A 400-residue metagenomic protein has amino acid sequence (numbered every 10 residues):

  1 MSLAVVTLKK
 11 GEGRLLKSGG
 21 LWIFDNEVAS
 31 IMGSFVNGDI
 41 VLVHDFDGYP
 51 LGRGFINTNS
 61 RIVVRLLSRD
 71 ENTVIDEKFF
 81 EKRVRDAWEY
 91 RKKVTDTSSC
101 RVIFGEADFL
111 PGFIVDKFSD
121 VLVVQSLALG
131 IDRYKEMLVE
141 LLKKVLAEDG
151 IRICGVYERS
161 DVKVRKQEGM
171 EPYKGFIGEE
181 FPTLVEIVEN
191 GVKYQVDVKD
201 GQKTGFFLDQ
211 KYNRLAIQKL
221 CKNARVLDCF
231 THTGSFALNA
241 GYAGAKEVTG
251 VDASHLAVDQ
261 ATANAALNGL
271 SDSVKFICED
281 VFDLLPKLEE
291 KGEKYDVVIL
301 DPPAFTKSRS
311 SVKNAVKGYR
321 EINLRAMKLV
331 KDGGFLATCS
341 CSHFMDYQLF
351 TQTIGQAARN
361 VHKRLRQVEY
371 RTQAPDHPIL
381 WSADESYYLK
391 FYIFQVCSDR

Functional and structural regions predicted by a protein language model:
M1-S119: Non-catalytic accessory regions of SAM-dependent methyltransferases
I103-D116, K135-F206, L215: Non-catalytic substrate-recognition/targeting regions of SAM-dependent transferases
N223-H232: Conserved class I S-adenosyl-L-methionine
T233-K246: Conserved SAM-binding loop of SAM-dependent methyltransferases across substrates and taxa, primarily the Class I
E247-D252: Conserved SAM-binding motif I beta-strand of class I
L256-I299: S-adenosyl-L-methionine
V281-R359, R371: S-adenosylmethionine
F335-R400: C-terminal catalytic and target-recognition region of SAM-dependent MTase-like enzymes, primarily methyltransferases
